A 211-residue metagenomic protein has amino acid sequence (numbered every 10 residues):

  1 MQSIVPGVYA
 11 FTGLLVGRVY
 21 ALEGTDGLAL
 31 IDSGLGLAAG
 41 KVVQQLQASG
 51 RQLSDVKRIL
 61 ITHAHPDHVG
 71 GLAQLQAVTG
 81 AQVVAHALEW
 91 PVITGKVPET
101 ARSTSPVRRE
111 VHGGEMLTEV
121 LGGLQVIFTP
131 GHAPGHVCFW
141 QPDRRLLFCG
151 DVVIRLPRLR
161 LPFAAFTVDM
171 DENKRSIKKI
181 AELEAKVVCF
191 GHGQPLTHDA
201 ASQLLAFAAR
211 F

Functional and structural regions predicted by a protein language model:
M1-S49, C138-G150: Conserved beta-strand hairpin/beta-sheet module of binuclear metal-dependent hydrolase folds, prominently
M1-V8, P98-T100, V120-G122: Short Pro/Gly-enriched beta-strand edge/turn motifs at strand-loop
I4, V78-T79, E184: Short, structured coil segments at secondary-structure junctions
P6-F11, I59-T62, L124-I127, A164-V168: Short, flexible loop segments at the rims of nucleotide/cofactor-binding pockets, characterized by
G7, L22, D32, V42 (+8 more regions): Divalent metal-coordination and catalytic microenvironments
L28, G36-L37, E99, G123-P130 (+1 more regions): Metallo-beta-lactamase
L37-G40, Q47-L117: Active-site HxH/HxHxD metal-binding segment of metal-dependent hydrolases
